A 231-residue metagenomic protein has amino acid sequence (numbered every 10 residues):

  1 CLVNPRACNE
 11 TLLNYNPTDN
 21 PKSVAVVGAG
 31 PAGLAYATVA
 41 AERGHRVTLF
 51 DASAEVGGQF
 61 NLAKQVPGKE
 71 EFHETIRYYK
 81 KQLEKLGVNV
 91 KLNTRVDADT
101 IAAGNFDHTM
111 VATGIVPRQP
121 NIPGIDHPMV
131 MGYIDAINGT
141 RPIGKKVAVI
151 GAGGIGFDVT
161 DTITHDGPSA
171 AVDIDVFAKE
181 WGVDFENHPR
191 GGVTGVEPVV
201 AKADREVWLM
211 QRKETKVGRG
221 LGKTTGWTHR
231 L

Functional and structural regions predicted by a protein language model:
C1-P21: Cysteine-cluster motifs in flexible loop/terminal segments that predominantly coordinate metals
L2-R6, T48-E55, N61, N121: Iron-sulfur cluster-binding cysteine motifs and their immediate structural context in ferredoxin-like electron-transfer
V3-R6, E84, V88, P168: Generic secondary-structure signature for well-ordered alpha-helical cores
C8, L62, K213-V217: A short, flexible beta-alpha/helix-coil linker loop
T18-A52, K91-A102, T113-I122, D126 (+1 more regions): Rossmann-like dinucleotide/flavin-binding elements
G58-F106, G218-L231: N-terminal Rossmann-like dinucleotide/flavin-binding domain of flavoprotein oxidoreductases that bind FAD/FMN
M110: N-terminal Rossmann-like NAD(P) cofactor-binding module of classical short-chain dehydrogenase/reductase
V130: Gly/Ser-rich helix-loop-strand patches that form or flank binding pockets for ribonucleotide-derived cofactors
